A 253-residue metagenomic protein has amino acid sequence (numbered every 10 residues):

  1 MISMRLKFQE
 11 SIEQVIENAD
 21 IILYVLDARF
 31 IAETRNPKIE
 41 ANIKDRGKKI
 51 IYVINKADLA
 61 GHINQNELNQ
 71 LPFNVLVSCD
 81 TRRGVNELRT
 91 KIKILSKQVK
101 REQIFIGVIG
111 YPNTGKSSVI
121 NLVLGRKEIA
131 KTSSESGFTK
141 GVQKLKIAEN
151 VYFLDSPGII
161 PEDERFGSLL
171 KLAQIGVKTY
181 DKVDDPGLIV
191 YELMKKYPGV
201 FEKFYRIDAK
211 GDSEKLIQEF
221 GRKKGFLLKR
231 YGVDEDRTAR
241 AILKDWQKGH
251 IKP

Functional and structural regions predicted by a protein language model:
M1-I22, R29-F30, R35, A41-I51 (+2 more regions): Helix-rich effector regions associated with P-loop NTPase G domains
L26, I54, G110: Short beta-strand/turn micro-motifs composed of small residues that flank or help shape donor/cofactor-binding pockets
A32, A60-G61, G115, R126 (+1 more regions): Catalytic P-loop NTPase motifs of RecA-like helicase/translocase cores
K38, E87-K91, L122, E192: Alpha-helical scaffold elements adjacent to nucleotide-binding pockets in ATP/GTP-utilizing enzyme cores
E40-A41, L71: Switch/coupling subdomain of P-loop NTPase systems
K48-K49, A57-Y111, I129, F226: Canonical P-loop GTPase G-domain recognition
I92-V99, V123-A130, S136, E149 (+1 more regions): Short, well-ordered alpha-helical segments in soluble proteins
I104-T132, S156: Glycine-rich phosphate-binding P-loop
